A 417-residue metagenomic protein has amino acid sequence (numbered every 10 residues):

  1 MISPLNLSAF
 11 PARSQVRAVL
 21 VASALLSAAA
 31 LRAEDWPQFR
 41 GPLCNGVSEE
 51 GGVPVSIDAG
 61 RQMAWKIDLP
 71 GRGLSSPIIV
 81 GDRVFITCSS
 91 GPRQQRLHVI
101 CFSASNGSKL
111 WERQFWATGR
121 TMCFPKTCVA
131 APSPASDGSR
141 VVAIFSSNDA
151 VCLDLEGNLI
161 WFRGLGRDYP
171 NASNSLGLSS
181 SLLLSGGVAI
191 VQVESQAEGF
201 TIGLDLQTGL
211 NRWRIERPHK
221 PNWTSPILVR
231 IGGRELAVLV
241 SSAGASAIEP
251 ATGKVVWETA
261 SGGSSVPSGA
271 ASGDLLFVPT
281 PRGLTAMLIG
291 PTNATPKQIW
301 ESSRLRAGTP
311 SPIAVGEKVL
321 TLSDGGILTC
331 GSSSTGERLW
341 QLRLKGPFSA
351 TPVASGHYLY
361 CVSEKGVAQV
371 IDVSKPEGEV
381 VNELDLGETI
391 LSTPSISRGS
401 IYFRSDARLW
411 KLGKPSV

Functional and structural regions predicted by a protein language model:
M1-S14: N-terminal secretory signal peptides that target proteins for export/translocation
I2, V19-V21, L110: Short, compositionally biased
N6-S8, S23, Q94: Residue-level detector of alpha-helix boundary/anchor positions
R17-A28: Bacterial N-terminal signal peptides
L31-V417: Noncatalytic, solvent-exposed loop/strand surfaces of beta-propeller-type extracellular/periplasmic domains
